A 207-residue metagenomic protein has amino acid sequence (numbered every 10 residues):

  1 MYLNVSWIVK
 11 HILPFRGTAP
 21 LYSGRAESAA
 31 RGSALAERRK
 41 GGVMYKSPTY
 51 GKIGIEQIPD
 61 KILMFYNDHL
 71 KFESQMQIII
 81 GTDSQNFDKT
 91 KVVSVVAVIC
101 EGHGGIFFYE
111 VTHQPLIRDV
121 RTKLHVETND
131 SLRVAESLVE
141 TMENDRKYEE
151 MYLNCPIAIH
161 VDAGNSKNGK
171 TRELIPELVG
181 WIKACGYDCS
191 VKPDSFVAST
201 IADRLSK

Functional and structural regions predicted by a protein language model:
G24-A30, A34-L35, R39: Short Gly/Ser/Thr- and charged-rich N-terminal loops/segments that act as flexible capping/hinge elements
G41-I80: Basic, amphipathic N-terminal segments that precede the first structured/catalytic domain
I80-G81, Q85-E110: Acidic, metal-ligating active-site segments
K91, D194-K207: C-terminal edge-of-domain segments
Q114-R146: Acidic helix/loop or adjacent segment enriched in Glu/Asp that either coordinates divalent metal
I157-S195: Short, low-complexity, polybasic intrinsically disordered segments
